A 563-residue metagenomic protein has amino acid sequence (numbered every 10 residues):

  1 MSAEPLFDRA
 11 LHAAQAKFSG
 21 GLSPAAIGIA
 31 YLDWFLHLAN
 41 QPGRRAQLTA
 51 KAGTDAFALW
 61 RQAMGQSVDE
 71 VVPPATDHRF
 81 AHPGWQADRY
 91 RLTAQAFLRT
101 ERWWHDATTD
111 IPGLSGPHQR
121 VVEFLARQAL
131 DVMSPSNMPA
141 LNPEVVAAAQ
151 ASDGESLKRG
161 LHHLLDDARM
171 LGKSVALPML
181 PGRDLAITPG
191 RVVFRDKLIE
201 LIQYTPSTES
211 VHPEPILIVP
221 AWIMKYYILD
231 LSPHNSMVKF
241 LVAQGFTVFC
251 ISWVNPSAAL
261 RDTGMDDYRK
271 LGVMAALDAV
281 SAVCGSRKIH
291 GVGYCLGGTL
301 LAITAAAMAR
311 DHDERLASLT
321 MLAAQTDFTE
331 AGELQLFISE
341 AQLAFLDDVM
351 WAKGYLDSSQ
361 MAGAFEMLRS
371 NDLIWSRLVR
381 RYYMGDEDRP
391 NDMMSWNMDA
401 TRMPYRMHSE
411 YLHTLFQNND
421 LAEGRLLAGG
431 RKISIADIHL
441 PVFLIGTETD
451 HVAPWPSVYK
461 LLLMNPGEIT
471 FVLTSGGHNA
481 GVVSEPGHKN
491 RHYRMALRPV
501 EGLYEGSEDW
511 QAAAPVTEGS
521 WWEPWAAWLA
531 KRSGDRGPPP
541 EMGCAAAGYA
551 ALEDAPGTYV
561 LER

Functional and structural regions predicted by a protein language model:
M1-I202, V211-H212, F249, L461-L463 (+5 more regions): Amphipathic, low-complexity, repeat-rich surface-exposed segments
T108-Q150, G154-L157, A282, S286 (+3 more regions): Alpha/beta-hydrolase-fold enzymes
V211-W222: Short beta-strand element of the alpha/beta-hydrolase
D230-V248: Short amphipathic alpha-helix adjacent to the substrate-entry channel of hydrolases
L260-C284: Alpha/beta-hydrolase active-site loop
L277-G297: Alpha/beta-hydrolase fold nucleophile elbow
L444-G446, D450: Short beta-strand/loop motif that positions the catalytic acidic residue of the alpha/beta-hydrolase fold
H451-S457: Conserved alpha/beta-hydrolase "acid-adjacent" motif
